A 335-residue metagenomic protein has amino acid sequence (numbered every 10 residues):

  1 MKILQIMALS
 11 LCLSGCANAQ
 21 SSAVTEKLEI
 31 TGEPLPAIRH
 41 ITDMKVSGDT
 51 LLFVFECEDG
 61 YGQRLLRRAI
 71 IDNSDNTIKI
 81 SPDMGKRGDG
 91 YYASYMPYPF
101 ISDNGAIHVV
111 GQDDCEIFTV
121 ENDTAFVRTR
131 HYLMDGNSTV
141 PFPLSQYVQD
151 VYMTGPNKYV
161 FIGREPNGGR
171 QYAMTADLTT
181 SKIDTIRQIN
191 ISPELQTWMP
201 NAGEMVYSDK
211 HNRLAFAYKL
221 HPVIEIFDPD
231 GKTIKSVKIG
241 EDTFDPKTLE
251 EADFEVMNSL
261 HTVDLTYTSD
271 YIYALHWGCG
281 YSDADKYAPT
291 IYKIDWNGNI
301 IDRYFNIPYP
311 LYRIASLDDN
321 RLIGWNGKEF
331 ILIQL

Functional and structural regions predicted by a protein language model:
A19-H40, N299: A short helix->beta-strand "capping" segment at the edge of beta-propeller domains
E26-L35, K79-S94, T129-P143, K182-P200 (+2 more regions): Surface-exposed loop and turn segments in beta-propeller and other repeat-based domains that flank or scaffold
T31-L66, R213, Y273-C279: Beta-strand-rich domains and repeat architectures in extracellular enzymes and scaffolds, especially beta-propellers
I38-K45, Y92-F100, T139-M153, T197-M205 (+2 more regions): Repeated scaffold domains used in trafficking and secretory/extracellular systems, primarily beta-propellers
G48-T50, N104-G105, P156-N157, K210-N212 (+3 more regions): Short coil/turn segments that connect the beta-strands within blades of beta-propeller domains
E58-G62, D114-E116, R164-R170, H221-V223 (+2 more regions): Short glycine/acidic-enriched loop and turn motifs that connect beta-strands
L66-D72, Q171-L178, Y287-N299: Beta-propeller blade signature
F254-I294: Loop/turn-rich, solvent-exposed surfaces of beta-rich toroidal or solenoidal domains
